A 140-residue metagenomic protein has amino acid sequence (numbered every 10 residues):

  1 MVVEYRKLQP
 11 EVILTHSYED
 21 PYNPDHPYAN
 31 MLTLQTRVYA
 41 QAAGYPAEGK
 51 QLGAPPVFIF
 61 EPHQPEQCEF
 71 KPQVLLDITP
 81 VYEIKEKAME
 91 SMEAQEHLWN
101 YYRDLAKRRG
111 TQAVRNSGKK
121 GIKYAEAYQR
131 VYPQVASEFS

Functional and structural regions predicted by a protein language model:
M1-S140: Metal-dependent de-N-acetylase/amidase catalytic core
